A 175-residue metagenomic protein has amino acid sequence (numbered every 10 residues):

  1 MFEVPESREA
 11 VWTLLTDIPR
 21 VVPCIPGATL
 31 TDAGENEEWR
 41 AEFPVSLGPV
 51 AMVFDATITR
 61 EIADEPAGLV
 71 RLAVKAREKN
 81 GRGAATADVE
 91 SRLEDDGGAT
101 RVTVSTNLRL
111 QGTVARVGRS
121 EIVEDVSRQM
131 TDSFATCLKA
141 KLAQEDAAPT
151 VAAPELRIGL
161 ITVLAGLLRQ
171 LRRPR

Functional and structural regions predicted by a protein language model:
M1-E3, P44, T59, R92-E94 (+1 more regions): Generic structural detector for well-ordered beta-strands
M1-E38, E42-G48, P154-R175: Hydrophobic ligand-binding cavity/cleft-lining segments
S7, E35-N36, E65-P66, D96-A99: Short strand-connecting beta-turns/loops that link adjacent beta-strands
V11, L15, V21, R60 (+2 more regions): Hydrophobic pocket/interface hotspot
T16-P19, P26, E94, S127 (+5 more regions): Signal for well-folded cores of large energy- and translation-related assemblies
A33-A76, P174: Glycine-rich portal/gate segments that line the openings of hydrophobic small-molecule binding cavities
I62, K75-D125: Beta-strand/loop substructures that line and gate deep hydrophobic ligand-binding cavities in soluble
A115-T150, R157: A conserved amphipathic terminal alpha-helix motif
